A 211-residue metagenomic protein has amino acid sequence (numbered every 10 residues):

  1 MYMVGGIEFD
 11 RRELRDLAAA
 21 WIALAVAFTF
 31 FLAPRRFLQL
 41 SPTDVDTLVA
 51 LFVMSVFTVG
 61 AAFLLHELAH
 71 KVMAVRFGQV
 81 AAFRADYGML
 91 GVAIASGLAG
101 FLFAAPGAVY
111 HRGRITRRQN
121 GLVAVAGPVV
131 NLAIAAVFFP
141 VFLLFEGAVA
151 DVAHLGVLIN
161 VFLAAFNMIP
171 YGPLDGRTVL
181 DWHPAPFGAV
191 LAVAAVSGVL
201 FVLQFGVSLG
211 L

Functional and structural regions predicted by a protein language model:
M1-L211: Hydrophobic transmembrane alpha-helices and their immediate loop junctions in multi-pass integral membrane proteins
